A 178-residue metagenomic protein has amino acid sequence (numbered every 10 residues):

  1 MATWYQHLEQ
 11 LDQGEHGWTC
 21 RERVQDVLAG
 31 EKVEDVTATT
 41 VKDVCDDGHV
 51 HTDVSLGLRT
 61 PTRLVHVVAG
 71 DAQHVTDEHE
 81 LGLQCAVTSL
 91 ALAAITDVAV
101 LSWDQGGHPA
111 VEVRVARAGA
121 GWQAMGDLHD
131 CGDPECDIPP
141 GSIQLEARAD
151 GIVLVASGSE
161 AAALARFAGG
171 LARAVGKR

Functional and structural regions predicted by a protein language model:
M1-R63, V67-H74: Anionic N-terminal interaction surfaces
Q73-R178: Acidic, Ser/Thr- and proline-rich intrinsically disordered linker/docking segments of eukaryotic scaffolds
